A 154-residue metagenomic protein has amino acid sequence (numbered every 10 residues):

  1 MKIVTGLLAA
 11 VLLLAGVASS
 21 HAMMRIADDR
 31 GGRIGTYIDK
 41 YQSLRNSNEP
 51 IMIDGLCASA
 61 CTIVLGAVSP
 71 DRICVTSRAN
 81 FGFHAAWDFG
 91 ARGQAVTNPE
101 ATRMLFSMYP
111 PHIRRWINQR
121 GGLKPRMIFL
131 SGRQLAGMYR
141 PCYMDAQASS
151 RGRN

Functional and structural regions predicted by a protein language model:
M1-G6: Positively charged n-region of N-terminal signal peptides that target proteins for export
L7-A15: Bacterial N-terminal signal peptides
V17-M23: Sec/Tat signal peptide C-region and signal peptidase I cleavage site
M23-I26, G35, D39-M52, R92-N154: Charged, glycine-interspersed solvent-exposed loop segments at helix/strand-loop junctions that cap or gate access
D28-Y37, I53-I63: Gly/Ser-rich catalytic serine loop of serine hydrolases
N46-N48, A58-A60, V68, T76-R78: Extracytoplasmic
M52-D54, V64, N80-A85: Soluble periplasmic/extracytoplasmic beta-strand elements of cell-envelope proteins
S69-F89, P141-Q147: Gly/Pro- and small hydrophobic-enriched strand-loop and loop-to-helix capping segments that sit at the rims
